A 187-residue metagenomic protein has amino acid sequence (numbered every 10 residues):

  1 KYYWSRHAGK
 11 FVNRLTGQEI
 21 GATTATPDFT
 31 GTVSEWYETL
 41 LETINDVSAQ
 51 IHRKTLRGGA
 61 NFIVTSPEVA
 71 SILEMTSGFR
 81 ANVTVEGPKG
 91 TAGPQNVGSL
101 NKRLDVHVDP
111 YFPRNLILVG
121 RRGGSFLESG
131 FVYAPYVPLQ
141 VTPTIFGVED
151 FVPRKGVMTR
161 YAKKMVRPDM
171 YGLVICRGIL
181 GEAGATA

Functional and structural regions predicted by a protein language model:
K1-I20, R53-V64, V106, G147-T159: Long, contiguous amphipathic alpha-helices that act as assembly "spine/axial" helices in icosahedral shell and virion
T23, P27-Q50, E68-A187: Sequence/fold signature of self-assembling virion shell proteins
